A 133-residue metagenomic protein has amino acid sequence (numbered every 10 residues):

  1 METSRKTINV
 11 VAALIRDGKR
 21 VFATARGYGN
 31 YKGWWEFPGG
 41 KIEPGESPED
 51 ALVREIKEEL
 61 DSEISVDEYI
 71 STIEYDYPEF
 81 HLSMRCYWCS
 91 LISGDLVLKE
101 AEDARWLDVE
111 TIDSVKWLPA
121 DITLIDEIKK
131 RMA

Functional and structural regions predicted by a protein language model:
E2-R5, K129-A133: Generic C-terminal helix-cap and adjacent flexible tail
E2-V21, K41: Conserved N-terminal beta-strand and adjoining loop/helix that marks the start of the Nudix/MutT-like hydrolase domain
N9-V11, K19, L82-R85, E102: Change "...and in nucleic-acid phosphodiester-cleaving endonucleases..." to "...and in nucleic-acid processing enzymes
I15-R16, A23, C89-L91, W106: Conserved hydrophobic "DFG−1" position in protein kinase catalytic cores
R20-E58, S62: Conserved Nudix-box catalytic region and its N-terminal flanking loop in Nudix hydrolases and closely related
P48-I56, Y69, Y87, A104 (+1 more regions): Hydrophobic packing within well-folded, soluble alpha/beta domains
E63, I73-D95, D103-R105, I128: Active-site-adjacent beta-strand/loop module that shapes the phosphate/pyrophosphate-binding cleft
W88, V97-I128: NUDIX/MutT-family hydrolases
